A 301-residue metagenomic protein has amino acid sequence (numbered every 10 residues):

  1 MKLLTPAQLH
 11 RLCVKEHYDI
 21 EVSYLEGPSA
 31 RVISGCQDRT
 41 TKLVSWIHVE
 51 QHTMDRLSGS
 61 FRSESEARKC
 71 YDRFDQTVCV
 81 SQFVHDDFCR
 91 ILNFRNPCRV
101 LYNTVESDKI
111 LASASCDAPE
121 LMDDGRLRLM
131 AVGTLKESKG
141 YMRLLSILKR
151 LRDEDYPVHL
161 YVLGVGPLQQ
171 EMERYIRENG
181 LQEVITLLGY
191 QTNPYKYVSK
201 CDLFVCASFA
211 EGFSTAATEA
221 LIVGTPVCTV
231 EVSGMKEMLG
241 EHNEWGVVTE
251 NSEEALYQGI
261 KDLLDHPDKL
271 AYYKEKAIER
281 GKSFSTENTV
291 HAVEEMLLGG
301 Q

Functional and structural regions predicted by a protein language model:
K2-A7, I20-T40: An aromatic- and histidine-rich active-site surface loop
A7-E16, S60-T77: Membrane-proximal helix-turn-helix segments that form the acceptor-binding/catalytic region of lipid-linked
F83, T104: Carbohydrate-associated surface elements
L127-R150, P167-E173: A conserved mid-protein helix/loop that constitutes part of the nucleotide-sugar donor-binding site
E173-G189: Nucleotide-activated donor-binding/catalytic signature segment of Leloir-type glycosyltransferases, i.e., the conserved
Y190, F209: Aromatic "clamp/platform" in nucleotide-sugar-dependent glycosyltransferases that forms part of the donor/acceptor
P226-T229: Short hydrophobic beta-strand element within catalytic cores of glycosyltransferases and related nucleotide-activated
E241-E253, D262-P267: Conserved acidic donor-binding segment of nucleotide-sugar-dependent glycosyltransferases
